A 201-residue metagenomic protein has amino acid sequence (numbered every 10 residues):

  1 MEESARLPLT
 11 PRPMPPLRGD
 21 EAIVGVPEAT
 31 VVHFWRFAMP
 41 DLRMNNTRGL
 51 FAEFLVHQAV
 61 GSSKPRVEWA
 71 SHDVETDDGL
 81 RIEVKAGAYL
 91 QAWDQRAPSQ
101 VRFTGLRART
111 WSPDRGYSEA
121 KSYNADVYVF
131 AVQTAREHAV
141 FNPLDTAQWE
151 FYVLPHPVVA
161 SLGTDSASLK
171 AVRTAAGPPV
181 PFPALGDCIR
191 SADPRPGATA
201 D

Functional and structural regions predicted by a protein language model:
M1-L80, K85-D201: Nucleic-acid endonuclease domains
